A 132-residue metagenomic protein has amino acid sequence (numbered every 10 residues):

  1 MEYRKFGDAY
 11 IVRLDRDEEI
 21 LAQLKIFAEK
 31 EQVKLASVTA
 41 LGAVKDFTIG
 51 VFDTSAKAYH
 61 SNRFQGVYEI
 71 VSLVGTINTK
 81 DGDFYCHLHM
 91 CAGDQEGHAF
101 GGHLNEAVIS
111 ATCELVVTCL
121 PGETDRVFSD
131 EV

Functional and structural regions predicted by a protein language model:
M1-H87, C91-V132: N-terminal intrinsically disordered, cationic/polar leader segments that include organellar targeting peptides
